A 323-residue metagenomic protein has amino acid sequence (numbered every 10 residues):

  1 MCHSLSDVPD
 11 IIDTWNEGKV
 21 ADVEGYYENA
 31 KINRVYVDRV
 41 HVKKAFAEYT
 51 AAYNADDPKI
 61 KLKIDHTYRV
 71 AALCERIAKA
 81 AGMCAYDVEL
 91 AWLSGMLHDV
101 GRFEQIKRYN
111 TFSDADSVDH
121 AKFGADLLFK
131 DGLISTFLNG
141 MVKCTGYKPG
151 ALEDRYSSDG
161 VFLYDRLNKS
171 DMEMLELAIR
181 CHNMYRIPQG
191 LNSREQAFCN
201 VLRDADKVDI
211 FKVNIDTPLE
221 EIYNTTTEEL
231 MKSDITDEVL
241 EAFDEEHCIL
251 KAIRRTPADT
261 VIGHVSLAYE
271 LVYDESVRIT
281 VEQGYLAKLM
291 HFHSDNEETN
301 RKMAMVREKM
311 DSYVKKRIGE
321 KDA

Functional and structural regions predicted by a protein language model:
M1-A30: Asp-based, Mg2+/Mn2+-dependent phosphohydrolase catalytic module
D7-D10, R102, R186, D209-I210: Active-site micro-motifs of SAM-dependent methyltransferase domains
T14, Y26, K63, T136-F137 (+1 more regions): Charge-rich, solvent-exposed alpha-helical interaction surfaces
Y27-K122, N192: Acidic/His-rich, divalent-metal-binding segments that scaffold phosphate/diphosphate chemistry
K59-Y68, A72-C84, L97, R108 (+1 more regions): Divalent metal-dependent phosphate-bond-processing catalytic cores, especially two-metal-ion Mg2+/Mn2+ enzymes that act
M83-M96, M141-Y147, K169-I179, E195-V201: Alpha-helical scaffolds flanking conserved acidic
F103-M174, Y185: Hydrophobic/aromatic-rich structural module bridging two neighboring secondary-structure elements via a short loop
